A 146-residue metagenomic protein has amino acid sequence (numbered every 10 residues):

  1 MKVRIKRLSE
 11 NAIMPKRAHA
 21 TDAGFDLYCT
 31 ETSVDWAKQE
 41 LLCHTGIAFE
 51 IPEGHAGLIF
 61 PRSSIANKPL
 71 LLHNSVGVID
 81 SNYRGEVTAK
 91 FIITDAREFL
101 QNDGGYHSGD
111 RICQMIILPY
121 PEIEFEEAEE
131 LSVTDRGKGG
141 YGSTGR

Functional and structural regions predicted by a protein language model:
M1-R146: DUTPase catalytic domain/fold
